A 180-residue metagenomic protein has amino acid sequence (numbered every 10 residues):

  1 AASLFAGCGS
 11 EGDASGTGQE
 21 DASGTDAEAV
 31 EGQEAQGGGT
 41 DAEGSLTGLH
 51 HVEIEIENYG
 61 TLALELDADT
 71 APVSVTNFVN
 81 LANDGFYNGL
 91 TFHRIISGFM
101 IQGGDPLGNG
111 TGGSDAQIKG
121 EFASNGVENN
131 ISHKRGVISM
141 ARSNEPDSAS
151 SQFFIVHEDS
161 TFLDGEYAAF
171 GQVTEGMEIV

Functional and structural regions predicted by a protein language model:
L4-V180: Cyclophilin-like peptidyl-prolyl cis-trans isomerases
